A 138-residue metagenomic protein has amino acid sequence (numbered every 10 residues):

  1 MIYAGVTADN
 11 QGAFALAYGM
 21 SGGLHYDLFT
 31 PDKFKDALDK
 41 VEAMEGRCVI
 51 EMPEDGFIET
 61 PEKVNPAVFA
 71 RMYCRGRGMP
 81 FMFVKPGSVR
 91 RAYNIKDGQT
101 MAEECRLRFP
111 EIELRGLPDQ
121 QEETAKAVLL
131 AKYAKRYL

Functional and structural regions predicted by a protein language model:
M1-L138: Phosphate- and other anionic-substrate recognition elements at nucleic-acid/protein interfaces
